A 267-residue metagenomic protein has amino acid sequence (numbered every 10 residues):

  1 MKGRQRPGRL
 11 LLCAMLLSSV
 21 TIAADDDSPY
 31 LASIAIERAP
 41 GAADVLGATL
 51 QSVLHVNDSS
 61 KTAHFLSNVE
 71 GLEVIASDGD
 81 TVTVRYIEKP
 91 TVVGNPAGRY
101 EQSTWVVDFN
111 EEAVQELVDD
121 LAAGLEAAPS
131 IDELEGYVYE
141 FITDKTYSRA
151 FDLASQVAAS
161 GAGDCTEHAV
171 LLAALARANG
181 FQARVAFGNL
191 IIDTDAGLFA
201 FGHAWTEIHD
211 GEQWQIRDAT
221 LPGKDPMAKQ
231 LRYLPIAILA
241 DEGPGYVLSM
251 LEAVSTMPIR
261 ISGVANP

Functional and structural regions predicted by a protein language model:
K2-L10: Bacterial N-terminal signal peptides that target proteins for export
L11-S19: Bacterial N-terminal signal peptides
A24-V92: Intrinsically disordered, low-complexity N-terminal segments that are enriched in acidic
Y86-E88, F187-N189, L221: A mature extracytoplasmic/lumenal domain signature
P96-G163, L171, A240, L248-P267: Secondary-structure boundary elements
A127, E135-A204, D225-A228, R232-L234 (+1 more regions): Active-site neighborhood of thiol-dependent amide/isopeptide-bond enzymes
F181, D193-T194, F199-P267: Active-site rim recognition segments
